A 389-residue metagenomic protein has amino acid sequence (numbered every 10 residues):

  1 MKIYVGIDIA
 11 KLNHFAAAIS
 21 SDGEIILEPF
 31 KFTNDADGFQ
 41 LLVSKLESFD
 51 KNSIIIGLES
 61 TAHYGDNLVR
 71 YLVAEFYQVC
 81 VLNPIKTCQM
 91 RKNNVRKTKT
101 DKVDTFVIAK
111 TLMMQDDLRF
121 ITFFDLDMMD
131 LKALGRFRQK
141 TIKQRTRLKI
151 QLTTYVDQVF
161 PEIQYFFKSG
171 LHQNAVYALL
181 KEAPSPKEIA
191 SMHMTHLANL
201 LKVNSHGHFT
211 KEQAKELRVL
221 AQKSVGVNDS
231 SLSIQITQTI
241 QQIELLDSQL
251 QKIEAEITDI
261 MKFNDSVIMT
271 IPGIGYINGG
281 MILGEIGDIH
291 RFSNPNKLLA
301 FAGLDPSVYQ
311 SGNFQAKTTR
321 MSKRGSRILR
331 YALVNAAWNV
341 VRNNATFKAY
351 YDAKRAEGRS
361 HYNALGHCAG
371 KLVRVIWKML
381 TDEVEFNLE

Functional and structural regions predicted by a protein language model:
M1-E389: A detector of single, family-specific signature residues that are central to catalytic or substrate-handling motifs
